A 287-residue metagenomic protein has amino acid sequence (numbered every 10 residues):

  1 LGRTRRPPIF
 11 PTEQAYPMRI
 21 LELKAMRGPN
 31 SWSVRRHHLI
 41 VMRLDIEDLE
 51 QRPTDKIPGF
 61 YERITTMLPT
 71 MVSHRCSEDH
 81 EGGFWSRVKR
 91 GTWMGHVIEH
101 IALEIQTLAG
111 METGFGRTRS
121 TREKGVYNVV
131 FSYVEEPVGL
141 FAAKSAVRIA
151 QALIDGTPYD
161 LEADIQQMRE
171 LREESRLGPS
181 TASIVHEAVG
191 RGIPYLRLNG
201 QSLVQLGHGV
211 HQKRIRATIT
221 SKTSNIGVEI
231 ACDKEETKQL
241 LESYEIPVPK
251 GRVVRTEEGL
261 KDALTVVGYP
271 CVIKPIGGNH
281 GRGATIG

Functional and structural regions predicted by a protein language model:
P11-D164, L171-E173: Long, compositionally biased, glycine/small-hydrophobic-enriched stretches that function as flexible linkers, tethers
F60-Y61, V189, K213-G287: Active-site nucleotide/adenylate-binding loops and adjacent lid/helix of ATP-dependent enzymes
E174-L177, V185: Hydrophobic alpha-helical hairpins/lids featuring a short glycine-rich hinge
S183-L203: Structured, non-catalytic alpha/beta "coupling" segments that mediate domain-domain communication and provide generic
L203-L206, N225: Extracytoplasmic/secretory soluble proteins
G207-K213: Glycine-rich loop at the start of a catalytic domain that most often binds anionic cofactors/ligands
